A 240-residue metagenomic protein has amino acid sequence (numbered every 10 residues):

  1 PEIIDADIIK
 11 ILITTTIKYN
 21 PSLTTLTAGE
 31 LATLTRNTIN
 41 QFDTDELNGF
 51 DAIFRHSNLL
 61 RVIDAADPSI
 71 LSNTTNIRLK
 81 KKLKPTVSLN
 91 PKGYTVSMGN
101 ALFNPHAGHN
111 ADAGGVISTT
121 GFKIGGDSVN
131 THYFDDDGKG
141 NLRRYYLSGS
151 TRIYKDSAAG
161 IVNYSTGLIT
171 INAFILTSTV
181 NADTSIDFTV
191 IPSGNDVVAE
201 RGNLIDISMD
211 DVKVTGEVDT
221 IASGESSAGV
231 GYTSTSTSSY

Functional and structural regions predicted by a protein language model:
P1-E46, F50: Carbohydrate-recognition loop of C-type lectin domains
I4-L12, A52-R61, R78-P85: A glycine-rich phosphate-binding loop feature that marks nucleotide/adenosyl-phosphate handling sites
I17-P21, M98, V190: Flexible glycine-/small-residue-rich
R61, T74-I77, S88-G126: Acidic, glycine/GT-rich loop-and beta-edge segments that sit at the periphery of enzyme/chaperone cores
A66-K81: Short, well-structured beta-strand/strand-turn elements
N110-Y154: Structural flexibility/helix-modulation signal
K139, L147-Y240: Surface-exposed interaction regions enriched in Ser/Thr/Asp/Glu that occur as long low-complexity tracts or repetitive
